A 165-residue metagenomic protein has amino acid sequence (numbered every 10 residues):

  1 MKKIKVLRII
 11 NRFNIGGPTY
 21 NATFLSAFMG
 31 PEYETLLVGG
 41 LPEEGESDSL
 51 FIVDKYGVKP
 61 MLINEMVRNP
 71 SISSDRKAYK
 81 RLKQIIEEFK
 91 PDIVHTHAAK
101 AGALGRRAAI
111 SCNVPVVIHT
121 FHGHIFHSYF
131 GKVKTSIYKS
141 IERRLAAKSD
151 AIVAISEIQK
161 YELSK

Functional and structural regions predicted by a protein language model:
V6-L7, I110-H124, E142, V153: Active-site proximal beta-strand in glycosyltransferases
R8-G16, Y20-S74, I158-S164: N-terminal strand-loop element at the rim of the active site of nucleotide-sugar-dependent glycosyltransferases
E34, G57, K90, N113 (+1 more regions): Residue-level detector of structured alpha->beta connecting loops
S73-K80, P115-V116, F126-K148, Y161: Nucleotide-sugar donor phosphate/pyrophosphate-binding loop at the beta->alpha transition of glycosyltransferases
I86, K90-D92: Proline-aspartate-enriched helix->loop->beta-strand connector
V94, L145-S156: A short beta-strand/loop micro-motif in the catalytic core of glycosyltransferases that engages the nucleotide-sugar
T96-G102, F121: Short His-centered aromatic/hydrophobic patch
